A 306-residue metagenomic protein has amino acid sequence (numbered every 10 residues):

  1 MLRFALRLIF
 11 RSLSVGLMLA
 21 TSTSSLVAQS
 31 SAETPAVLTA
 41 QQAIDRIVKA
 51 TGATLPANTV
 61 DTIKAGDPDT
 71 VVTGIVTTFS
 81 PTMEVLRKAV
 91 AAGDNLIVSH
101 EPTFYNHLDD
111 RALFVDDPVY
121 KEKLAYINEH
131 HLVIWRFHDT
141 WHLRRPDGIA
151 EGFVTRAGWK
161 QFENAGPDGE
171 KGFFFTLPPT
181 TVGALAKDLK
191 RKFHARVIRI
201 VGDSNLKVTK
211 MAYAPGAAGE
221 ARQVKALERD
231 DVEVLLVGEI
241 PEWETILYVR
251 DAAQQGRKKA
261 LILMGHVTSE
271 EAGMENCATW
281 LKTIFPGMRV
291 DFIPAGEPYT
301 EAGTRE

Functional and structural regions predicted by a protein language model:
M1-R7: N-terminal secretory signal peptides that target proteins for export/translocation
I9, V27-E306: Hydrophobic structural segments
I9-S25: Bacterial N-terminal signal peptides
